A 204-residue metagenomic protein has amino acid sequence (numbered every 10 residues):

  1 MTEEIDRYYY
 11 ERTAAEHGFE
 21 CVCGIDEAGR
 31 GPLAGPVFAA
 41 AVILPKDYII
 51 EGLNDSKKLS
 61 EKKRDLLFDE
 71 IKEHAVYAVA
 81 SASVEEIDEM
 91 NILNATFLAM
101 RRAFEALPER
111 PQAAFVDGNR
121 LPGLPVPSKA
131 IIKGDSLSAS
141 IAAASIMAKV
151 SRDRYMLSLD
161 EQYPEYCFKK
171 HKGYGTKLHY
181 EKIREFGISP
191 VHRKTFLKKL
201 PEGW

Functional and structural regions predicted by a protein language model:
M1-W204: RNase H-like, Mg2+-dependent phosphodiesterase core, and more generally RNA phosphate-backbone-engaging helix-loop
